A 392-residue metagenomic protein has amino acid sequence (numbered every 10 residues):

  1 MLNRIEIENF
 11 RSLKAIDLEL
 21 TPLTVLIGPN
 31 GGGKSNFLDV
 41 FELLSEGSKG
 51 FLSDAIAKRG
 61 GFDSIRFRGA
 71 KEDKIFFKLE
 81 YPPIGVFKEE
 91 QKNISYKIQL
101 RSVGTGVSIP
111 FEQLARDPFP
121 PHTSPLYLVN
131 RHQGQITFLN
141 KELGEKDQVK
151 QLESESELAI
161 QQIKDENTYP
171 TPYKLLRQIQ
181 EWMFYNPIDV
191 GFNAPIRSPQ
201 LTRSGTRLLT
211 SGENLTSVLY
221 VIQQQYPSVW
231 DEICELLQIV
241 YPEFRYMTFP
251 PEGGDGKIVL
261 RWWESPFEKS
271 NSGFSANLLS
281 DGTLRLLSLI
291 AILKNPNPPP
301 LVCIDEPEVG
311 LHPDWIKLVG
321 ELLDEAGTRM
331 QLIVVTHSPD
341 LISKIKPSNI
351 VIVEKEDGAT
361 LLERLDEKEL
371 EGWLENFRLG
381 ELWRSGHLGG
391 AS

Functional and structural regions predicted by a protein language model:
M1-K14: N-terminal pre-Walker A segment at the start of P-loop NTPase domains
A15-T21, K294-N297: Phosphate-binding P-loop
P22-R59, S211, L286-I290: Phosphate-binding glycine-rich loops of NTP-binding sites
I27-G28, E306, H337: The Walker A (P-loop) glycine that initiates the GxxxxGKT/S ATP-binding motif of P-loop NTPases
D39-I109: Conserved P-loop NTP-binding catalytic core
K88-E235, I239: Electropositive, glycine-dotted interaction segments that contact anionic polymers or phosphate-rich ligands
N214, S228-D231, E235-K294, L301-D314: Conserved ABC ATPase signature
K317-S392: C-terminal lobe/lid and adjacent interdomain/linker elements of RecA-like ASCE P-loop ATPase modules
